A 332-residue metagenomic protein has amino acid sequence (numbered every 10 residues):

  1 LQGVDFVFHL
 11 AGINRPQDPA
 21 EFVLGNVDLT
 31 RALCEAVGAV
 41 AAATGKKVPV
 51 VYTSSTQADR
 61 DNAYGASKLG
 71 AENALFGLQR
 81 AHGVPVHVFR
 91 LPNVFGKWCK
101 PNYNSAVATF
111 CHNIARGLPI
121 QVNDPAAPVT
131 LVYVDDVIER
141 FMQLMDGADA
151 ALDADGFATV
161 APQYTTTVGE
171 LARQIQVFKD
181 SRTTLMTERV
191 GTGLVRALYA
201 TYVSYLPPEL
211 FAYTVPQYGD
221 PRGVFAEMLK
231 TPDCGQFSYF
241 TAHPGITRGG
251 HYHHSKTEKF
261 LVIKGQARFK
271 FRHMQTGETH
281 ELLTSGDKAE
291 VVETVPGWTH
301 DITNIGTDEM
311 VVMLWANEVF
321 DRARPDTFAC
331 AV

Functional and structural regions predicted by a protein language model:
L1-A42, Q57-D61: NAD(P)H-binding glycine-rich loop region in Rossmannoid oxidoreductase-like domains and their noncatalytic homologs
G38-A39, D61-P92, S105-R116: Active-site Tyr-X1-5-Lys
P92, T109-V132, A151-D155, T159-V160: A conserved pocket-lining segment of Rossmann-fold NAD(P)-dependent short-chain dehydrogenase/reductase
P101-T109, A126-D146, G169, R173: Substrate-positioning beta->alpha
Q143-Q217: Mid/C-terminal beta-alpha module of Rossmann-like enzyme folds, strongest in SDR-family dehydrogenases/epimerases
F211-G250: A short glycine-rich, His/Asp/Glu-containing loop-to-beta-strand
H273-G297, D301, V311: Short acidic-glycine-tyrosine-enriched beta hairpin
Q275-E278, T303-V332: Double-stranded beta-helix
